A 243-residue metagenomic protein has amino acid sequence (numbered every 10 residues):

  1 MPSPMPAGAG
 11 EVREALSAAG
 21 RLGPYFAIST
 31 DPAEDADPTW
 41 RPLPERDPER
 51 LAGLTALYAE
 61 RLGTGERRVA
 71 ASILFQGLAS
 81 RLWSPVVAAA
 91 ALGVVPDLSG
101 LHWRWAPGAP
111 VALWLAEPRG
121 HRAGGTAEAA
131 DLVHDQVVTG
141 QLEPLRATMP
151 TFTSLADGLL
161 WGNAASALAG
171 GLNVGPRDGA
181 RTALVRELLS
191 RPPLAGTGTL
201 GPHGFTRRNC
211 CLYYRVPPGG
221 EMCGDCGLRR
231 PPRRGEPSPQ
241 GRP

Functional and structural regions predicted by a protein language model:
M1-R67: Generic N-terminal leader/targeting and pre-domain segments
P4-M5, A9-G20, A90, L142 (+2 more regions): Generic hydrophobic, helix-prone segments enriched in Leu/Val/Ile
T39-P202: Hydrophobic, aromatic-lined core segments that form the binding pocket/scaffold for planar heteroaromatic ligands
N173-P243: Cys/His-clustered metal-coordination modules, chiefly Zn-binding fingers
